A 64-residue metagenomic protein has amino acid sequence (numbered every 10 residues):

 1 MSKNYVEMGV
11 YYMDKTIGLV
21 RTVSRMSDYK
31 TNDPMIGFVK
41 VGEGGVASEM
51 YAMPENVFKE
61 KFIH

Functional and structural regions predicted by a protein language model:
M1, L19, V23, V57-K59: Intrinsically disordered, low-complexity sequence elements enriched in Ser/Thr/Gly/Pro
M1-N4, I63-H64: Short intrinsically disordered terminal tails
K3-T16: Short coil-to-beta transition motif at edge beta-strands of beta-rich domains
M13-Y51: Basic/aromatic-rich interaction segments and small domains that mediate binding to polyanionic partners
G44-H64: Intrinsically disordered, low-complexity, charged/polar segments
